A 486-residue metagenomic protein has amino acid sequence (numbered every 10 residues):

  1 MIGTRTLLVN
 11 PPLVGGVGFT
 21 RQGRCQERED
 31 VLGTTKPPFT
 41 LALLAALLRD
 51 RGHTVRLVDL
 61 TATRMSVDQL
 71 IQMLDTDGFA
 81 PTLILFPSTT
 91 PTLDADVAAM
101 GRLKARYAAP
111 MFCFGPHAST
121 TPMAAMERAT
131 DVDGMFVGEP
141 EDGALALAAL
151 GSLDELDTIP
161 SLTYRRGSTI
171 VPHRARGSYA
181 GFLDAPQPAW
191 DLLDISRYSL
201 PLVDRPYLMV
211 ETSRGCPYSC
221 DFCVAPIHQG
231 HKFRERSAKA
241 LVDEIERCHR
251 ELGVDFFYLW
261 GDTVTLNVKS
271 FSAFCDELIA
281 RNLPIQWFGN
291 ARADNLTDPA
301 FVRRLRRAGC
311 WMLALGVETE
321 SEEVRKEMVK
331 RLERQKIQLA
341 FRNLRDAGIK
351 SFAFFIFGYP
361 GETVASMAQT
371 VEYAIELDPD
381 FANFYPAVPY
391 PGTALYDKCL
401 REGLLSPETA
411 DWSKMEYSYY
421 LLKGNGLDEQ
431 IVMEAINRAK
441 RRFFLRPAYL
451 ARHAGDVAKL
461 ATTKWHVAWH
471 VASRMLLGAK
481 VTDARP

Functional and structural regions predicted by a protein language model:
M1-L8, T54, D75-F79, A99 (+2 more regions): Radical SAM enzyme core and accessory elements
I2-F39, L47: A short, flexible N-terminal coil/short beta segment enriched in small residues
I2-G3, V17-Q22, R28, I159 (+1 more regions): N-terminal [4Fe-4S]-dependent radical SAM core
R5, T82-L83, F256-Y258: Structural motif
G15-F19, P122, G167, Y218 (+5 more regions): Flexible glycine/acidic-rich beta-alpha junction loops that bind and position SAM and/or redox cofactors in anaerobic
K36, L183, P188-F354, E372: Radical SAM [4Fe-4S] cluster-binding motif and immediate context
T40, L44-G181, P386-G392: Glycine-rich beta-alpha loop elements in corrinoid/cobalamin-binding modules across cobalamin-dependent enzymes
A124-R128, F301, G361-I375: Catalytic cores of alpha/beta
